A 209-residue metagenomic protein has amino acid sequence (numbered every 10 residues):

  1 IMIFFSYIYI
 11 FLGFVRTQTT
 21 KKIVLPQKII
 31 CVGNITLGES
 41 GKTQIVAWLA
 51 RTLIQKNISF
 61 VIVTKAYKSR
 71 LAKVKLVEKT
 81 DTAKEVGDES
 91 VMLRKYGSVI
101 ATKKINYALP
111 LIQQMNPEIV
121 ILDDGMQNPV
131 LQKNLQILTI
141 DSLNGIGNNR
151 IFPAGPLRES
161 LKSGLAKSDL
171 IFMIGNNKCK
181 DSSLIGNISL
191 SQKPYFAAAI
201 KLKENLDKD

Functional and structural regions predicted by a protein language model:
I1, G13-K21, P129-K133: Signature of alpha-helical transmembrane segments in polytopic membrane proteins
I1-Y7: Charged, amphipathic alpha-helical linker segments immediately N-terminal to NTP-binding catalytic cores
I10: Thiol/selenol-based redox catalytic cores and closely related redox-interacting motifs
F14-K79, D207: Walker A (P-loop) phosphate-binding motif
V32, I140, A198: Hydrophobic residues at beta-strand termini and immediately following loops that shape nucleotide-binding pockets
I58-V61, S98-V99, Q136, Y195: Hydrophobic anchor at the start of a short beta-strand that flanks the dinucleotide cofactor-binding loop
S69-I188: Phosphate/Mg2+-binding loops and adjacent switch elements in nucleotide/diphosphate-handling enzyme cores
M173-D209: Residues lining hydrophobic/aromatic ligand-binding pockets adjacent to catalytic sites
